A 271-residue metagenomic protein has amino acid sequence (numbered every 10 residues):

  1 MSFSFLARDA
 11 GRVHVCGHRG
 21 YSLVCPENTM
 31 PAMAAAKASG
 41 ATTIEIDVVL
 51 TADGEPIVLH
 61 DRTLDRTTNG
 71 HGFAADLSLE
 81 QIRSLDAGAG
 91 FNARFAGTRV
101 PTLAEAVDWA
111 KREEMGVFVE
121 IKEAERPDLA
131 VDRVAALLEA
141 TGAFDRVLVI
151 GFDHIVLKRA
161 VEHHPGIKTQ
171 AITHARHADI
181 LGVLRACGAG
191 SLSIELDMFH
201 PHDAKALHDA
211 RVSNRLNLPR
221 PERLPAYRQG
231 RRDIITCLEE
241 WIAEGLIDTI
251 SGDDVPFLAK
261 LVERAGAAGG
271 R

Functional and structural regions predicted by a protein language model:
M1-R271: Phosphate-group recognition and catalysis centered on beta-loop-alpha active-site segments
